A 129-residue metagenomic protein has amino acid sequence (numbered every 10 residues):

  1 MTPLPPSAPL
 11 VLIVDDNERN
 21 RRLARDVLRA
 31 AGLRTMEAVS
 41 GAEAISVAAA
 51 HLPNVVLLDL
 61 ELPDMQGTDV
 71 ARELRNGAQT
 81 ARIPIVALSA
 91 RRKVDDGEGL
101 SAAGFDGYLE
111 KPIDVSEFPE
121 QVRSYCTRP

Functional and structural regions predicted by a protein language model:
M1-L12, R25, S116-P129: Non-catalytic signal-transmission and effector/linker regions of two-component phosphorelay proteins
N17-R21: Short acidic/polar segment at the start of the alpha1 helix of CheY-like receiver
R22-A30: Charged docking surfaces used in two-component/phosphorelay signaling
G32-V39, V47: Short hydrophobic/Thr-rich beta-strand motif most characteristic of the beta2 strand and flanking loop of CheY-like
A38-A42, V115: Conserved Asp/Asn-Gly motif in the active-site loop of CheY-like receiver
D59, S89: Active-site residues of response regulator receiver
P63, A81, K93, K111: The feature encodes the CheY-like receiver
